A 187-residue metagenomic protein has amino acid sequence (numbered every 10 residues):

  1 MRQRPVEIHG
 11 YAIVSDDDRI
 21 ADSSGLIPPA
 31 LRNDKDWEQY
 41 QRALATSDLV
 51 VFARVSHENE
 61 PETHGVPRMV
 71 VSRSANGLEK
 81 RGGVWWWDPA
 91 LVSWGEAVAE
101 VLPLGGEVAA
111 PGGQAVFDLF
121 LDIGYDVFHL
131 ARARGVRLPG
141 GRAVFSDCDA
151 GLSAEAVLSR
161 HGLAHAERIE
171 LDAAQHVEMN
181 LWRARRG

Functional and structural regions predicted by a protein language model:
M1-G187: Enzymes that bind and transform nitrogen-containing heteroaromatic metabolites
